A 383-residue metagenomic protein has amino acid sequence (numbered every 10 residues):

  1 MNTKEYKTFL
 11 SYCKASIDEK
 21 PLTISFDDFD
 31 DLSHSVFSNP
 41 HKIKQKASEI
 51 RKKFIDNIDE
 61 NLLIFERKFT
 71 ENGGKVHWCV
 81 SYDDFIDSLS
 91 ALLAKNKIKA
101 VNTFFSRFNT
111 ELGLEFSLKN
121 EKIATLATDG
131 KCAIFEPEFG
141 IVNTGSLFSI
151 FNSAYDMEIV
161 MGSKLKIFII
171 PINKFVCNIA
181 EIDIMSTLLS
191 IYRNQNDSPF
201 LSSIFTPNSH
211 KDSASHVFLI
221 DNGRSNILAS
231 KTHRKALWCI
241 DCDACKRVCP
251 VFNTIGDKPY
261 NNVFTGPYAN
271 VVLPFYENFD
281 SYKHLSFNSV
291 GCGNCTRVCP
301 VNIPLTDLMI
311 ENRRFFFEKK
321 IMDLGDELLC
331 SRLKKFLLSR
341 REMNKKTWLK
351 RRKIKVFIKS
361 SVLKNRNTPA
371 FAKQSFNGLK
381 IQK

Functional and structural regions predicted by a protein language model:
M1-T232: The feature marks the mature, well-folded catalytic cores of soluble enzymes
N2-D30, E311, G325-K383: Intrinsic disorder at enzyme termini
S81, C245, P304-L305: Helix N-cap / loop-to-helix initiation motif
F108-E111, C245, C295: Residues at the N-terminus of the alpha-helix immediately C-terminal to the conserved SAM/SAH-binding loop
S209-A236, F252-K359: Ferredoxin-type iron-sulfur electron-transfer modules in oxidoreductases and energy-metabolism complexes
C239, D243-K246: Phosphate-binding glycine-rich loops and their immediate beta-loop-alpha structural context
